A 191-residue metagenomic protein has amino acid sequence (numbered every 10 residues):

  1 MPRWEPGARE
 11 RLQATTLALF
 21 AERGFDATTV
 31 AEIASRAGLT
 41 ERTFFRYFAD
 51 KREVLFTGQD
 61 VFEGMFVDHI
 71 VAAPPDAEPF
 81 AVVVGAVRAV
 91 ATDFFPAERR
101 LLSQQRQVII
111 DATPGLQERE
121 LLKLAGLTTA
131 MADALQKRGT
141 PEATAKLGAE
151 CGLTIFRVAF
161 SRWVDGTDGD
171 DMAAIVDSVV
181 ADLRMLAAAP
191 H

Functional and structural regions predicted by a protein language model:
M1-R23, A27-L39, A174: Basic, helix-initiating cap at the start of DNA-binding domains
L12-F20, F66, V83, E120: Short hydrophobic clusters on alpha-helical segments that form packing/core surfaces in small helical domains
R23-F25, G38, F45-F56, V61: HTH DNA-binding helix-turn interface
V30, D60-V67: Short, basic, alpha-helical segments at the C-terminal edge of helix-turn-helix-like DNA-binding modules
G64-R106: Hydrophobic alpha-helical connector segments
L124-A149: Hydrophobic alpha-helical bundle segments that form small-molecule/ligand-binding pockets
D133-Q136, D168-H191: C-terminal peripheral helix-coil segments that are non-catalytic and often amphipathic
A149-G169, M185-P190: Amphipathic C-terminal alpha-helical segment
